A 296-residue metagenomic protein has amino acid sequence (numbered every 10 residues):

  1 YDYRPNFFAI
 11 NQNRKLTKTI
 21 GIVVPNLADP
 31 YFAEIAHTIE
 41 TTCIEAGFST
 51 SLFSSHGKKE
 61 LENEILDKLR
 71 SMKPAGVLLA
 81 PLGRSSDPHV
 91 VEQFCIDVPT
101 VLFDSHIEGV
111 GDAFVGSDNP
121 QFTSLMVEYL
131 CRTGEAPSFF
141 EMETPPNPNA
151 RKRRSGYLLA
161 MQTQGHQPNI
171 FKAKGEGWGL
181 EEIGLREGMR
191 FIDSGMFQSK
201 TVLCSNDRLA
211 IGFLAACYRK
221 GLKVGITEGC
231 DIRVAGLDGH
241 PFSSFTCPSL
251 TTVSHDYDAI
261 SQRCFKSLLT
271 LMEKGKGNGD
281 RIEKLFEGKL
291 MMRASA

Functional and structural regions predicted by a protein language model:
Y1, A46, I96-V98, Q164 (+2 more regions): Helix C-cap/helix->beta junction micro-motif
Y1-L16: N-terminal helix-turn-helix DNA-binding module of bacterial transcription factors
K15-E128, R132, D193, F197: Alpha-helical recognition/docking segments in bacterial nutrient-uptake and carbohydrate-utilization systems
K18-T19, P137, Q167-P168: Charged active-site motifs of nucleotide-sugar-dependent glycosyltransferases
P25-E34, F53-L61, V115-L125, F140-M189 (+4 more regions): Hinge/beta->alpha junction and helix N-cap segments in small-molecule ligand-binding domains
H37, T41, E45, E128 (+7 more regions): Short, well-ordered alpha-helices that flank and scaffold nucleotide-derived cofactor binding pockets
L79, S138-F140: Short beta-strand and adjacent tight-turn residues that come in two discontinuous sequence segments and form the edges
T133, M189-A296: Flexible loop/turn connectors
